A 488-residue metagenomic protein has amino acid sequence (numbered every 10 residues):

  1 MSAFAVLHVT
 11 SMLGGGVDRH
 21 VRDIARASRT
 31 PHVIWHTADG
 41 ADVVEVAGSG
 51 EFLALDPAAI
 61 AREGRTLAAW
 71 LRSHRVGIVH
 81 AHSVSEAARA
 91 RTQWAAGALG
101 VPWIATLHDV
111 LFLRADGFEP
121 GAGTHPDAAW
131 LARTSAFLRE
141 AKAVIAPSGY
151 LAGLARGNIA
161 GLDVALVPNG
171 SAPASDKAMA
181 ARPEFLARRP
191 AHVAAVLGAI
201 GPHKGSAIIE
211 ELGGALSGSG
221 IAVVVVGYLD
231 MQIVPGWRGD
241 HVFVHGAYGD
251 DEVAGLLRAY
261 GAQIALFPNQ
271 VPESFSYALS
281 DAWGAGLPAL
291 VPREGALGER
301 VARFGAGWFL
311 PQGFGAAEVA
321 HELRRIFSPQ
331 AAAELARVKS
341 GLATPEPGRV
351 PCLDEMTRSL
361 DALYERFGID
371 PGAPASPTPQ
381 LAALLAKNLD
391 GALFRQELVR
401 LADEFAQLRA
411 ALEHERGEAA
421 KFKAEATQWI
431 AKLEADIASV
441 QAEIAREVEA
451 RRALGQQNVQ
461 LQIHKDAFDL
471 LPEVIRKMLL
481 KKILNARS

Functional and structural regions predicted by a protein language model:
A69-A88, P102-T106, L266: Short N-terminal targeting/anchoring amphipathic segment
L111, A122-V144, N158: Membrane-proximal helix-turn-helix segments that form the acceptor-binding/catalytic region of lipid-linked
Y150, G170: Carbohydrate-associated surface elements
L186-K204, E210-G214: Conserved donor-binding/catalytic core segment of Leloir-type glycosyltransferases
Q232-A259: Nucleotide-activated donor-binding/catalytic signature segment of Leloir-type glycosyltransferases, i.e., the conserved
I264-L266, P288-V291: Short hydrophobic beta-strand element within catalytic cores of glycosyltransferases and related nucleotide-activated
A265-Y277, E299: Nucleotide-sugar-dependent
E365-S488: Boundary detector for helix-to-coil junctions that initiate low-complexity/charged tails
